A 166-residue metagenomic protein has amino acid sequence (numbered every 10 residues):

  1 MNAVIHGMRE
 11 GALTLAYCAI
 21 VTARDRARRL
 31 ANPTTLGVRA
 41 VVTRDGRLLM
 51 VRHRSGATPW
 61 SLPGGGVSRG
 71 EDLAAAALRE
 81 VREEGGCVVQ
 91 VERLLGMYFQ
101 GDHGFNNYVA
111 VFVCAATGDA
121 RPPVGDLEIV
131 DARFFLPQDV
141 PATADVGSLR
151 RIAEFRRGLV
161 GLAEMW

Functional and structural regions predicted by a protein language model:
N2-R39: Acidic, metal-coordinating catalytic segment for phosphate/diphosphate chemistry, firing primarily on the Nudix
T34, T58, N106-Y108: Residue-level preference for beta-strand/loop junctions
T34, V41, W60, C87 (+1 more regions): Residues that recognize and position ribonucleotide moieties
R39-V41, R47-L49, V111-V113, R133: Residues embedded in well-ordered beta-strands
T43-E83: Conserved Nudix-box catalytic region and its N-terminal flanking loop in Nudix hydrolases and closely related
V67-Q90, Y98-F155, M165-W166: Unchanged
